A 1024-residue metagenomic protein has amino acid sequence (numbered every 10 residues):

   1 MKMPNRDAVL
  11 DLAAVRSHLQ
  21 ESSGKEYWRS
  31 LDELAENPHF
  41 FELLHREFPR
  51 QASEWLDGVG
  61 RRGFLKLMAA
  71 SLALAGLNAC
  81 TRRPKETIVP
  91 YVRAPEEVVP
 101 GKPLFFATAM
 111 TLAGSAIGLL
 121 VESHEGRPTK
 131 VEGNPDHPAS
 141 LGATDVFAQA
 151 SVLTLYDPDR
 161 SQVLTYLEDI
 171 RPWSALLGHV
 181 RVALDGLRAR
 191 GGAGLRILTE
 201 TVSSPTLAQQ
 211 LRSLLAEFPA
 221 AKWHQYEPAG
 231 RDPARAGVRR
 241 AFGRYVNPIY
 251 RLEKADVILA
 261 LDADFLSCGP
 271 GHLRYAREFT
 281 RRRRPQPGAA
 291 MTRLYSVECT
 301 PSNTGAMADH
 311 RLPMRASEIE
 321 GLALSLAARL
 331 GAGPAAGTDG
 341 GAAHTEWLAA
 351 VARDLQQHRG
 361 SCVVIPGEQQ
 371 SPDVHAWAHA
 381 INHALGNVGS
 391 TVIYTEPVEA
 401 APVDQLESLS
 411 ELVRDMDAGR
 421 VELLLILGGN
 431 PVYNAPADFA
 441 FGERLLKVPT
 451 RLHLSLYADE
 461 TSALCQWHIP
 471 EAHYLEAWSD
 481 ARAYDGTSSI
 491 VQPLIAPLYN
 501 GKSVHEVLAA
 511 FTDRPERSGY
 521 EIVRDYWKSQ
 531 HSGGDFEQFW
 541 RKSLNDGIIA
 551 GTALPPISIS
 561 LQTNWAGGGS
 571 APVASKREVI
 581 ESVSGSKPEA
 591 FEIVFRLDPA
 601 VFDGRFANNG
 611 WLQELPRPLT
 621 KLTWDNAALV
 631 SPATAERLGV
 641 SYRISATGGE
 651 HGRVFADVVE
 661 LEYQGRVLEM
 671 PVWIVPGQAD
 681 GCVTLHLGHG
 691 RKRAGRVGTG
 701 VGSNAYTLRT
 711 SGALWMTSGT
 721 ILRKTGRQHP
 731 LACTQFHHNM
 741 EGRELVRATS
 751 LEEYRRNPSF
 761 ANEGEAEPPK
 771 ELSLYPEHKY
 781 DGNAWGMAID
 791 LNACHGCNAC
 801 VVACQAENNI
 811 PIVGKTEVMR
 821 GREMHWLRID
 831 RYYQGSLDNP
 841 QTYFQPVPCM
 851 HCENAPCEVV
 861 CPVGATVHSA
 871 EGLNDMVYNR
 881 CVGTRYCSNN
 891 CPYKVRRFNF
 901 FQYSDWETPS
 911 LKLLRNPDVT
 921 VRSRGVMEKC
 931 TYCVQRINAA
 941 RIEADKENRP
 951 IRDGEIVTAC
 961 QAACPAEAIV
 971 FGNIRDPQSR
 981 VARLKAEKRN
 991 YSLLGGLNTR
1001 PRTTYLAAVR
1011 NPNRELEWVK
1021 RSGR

Functional and structural regions predicted by a protein language model:
M1-A342, A349, D598, F602-R605 (+5 more regions): N-terminal export/assembly segments and adjacent metallocofactor-ligating motifs of anaerobic energy-metabolism
R196-L198, I258-L261, V363-I365, E422-L427 (+4 more regions): Structural motif
C268-G288, P436-L452, T487-I490: A short, gly/pro- and small-residue-rich
G288, H310-M416, W527-F536, W540 (+1 more regions): Active-site phosphate/pyrophosphate-binding segments
G419, Y433-A463, W467-E476: Hydrophobic alpha/beta core scaffold segments
Y457-V491, E823-M824, I829, V895-L911: Flexible glycine/proline-rich, aromatic-decorated loop/lid segments
S489-T552: Long, C-terminal catalytic modules of enzymes
S529-T620: Long, low-complexity segments enriched in small/aliphatic residues
